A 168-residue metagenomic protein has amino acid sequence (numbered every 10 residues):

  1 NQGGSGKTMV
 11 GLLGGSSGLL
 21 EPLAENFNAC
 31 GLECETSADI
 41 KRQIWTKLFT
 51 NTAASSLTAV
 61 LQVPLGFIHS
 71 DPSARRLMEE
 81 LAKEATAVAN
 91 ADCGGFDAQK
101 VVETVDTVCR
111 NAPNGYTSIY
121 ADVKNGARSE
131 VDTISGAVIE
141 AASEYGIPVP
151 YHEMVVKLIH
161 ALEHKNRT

Functional and structural regions predicted by a protein language model:
N1-T52, L57-A98: Internal alpha-helical scaffold of NAD(P)-dependent oxidoreductase catalytic cores
N28-A29, E79-T168: NAD(P)-dependent Rossmann-like dehydrogenase/reductase catalytic/cofactor-binding core
